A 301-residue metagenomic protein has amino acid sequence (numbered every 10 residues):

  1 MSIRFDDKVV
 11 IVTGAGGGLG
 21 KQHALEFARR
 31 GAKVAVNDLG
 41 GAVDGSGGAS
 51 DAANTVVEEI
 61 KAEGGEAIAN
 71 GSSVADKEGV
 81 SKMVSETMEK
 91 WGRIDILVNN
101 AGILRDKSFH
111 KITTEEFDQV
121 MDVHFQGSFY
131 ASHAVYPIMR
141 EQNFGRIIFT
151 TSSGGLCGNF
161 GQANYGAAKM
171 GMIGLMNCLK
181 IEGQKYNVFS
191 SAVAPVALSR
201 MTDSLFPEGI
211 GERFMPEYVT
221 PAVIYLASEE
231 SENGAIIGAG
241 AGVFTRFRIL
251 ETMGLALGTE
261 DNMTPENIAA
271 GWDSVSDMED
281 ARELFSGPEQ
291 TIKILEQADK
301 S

Functional and structural regions predicted by a protein language model:
S2-V36: Canonical Rossmann dinucleotide-binding motif of NAD(H)/NADP(H)-dependent dehydrogenases/reductases, specifically
F5-D6, E63-E66, E86-N99, R105 (+1 more regions): A glycine-rich helix->loop->beta "capping" turn within Rossmann-like NAD(P)(H)-dependent oxidoreductase domains
N54, G71-K82, T114: The beta1-alpha1 cofactor-binding region of Rossmann-like NAD(H)/NADP(H)-dependent oxidoreductases
I60, S108-F109, E116-D118: Substrate-binding pocket helix/loop in short-chain dehydrogenase/reductase
S132-H133, N177: A short, exposed helix-loop element centered on a Lys and neighboring polar residues
S152: Residue(s) in the substrate-gating loop at a strand-loop-helix junction that position the organic substrate next
A192, I210-K300: C-terminal helical subdomain
